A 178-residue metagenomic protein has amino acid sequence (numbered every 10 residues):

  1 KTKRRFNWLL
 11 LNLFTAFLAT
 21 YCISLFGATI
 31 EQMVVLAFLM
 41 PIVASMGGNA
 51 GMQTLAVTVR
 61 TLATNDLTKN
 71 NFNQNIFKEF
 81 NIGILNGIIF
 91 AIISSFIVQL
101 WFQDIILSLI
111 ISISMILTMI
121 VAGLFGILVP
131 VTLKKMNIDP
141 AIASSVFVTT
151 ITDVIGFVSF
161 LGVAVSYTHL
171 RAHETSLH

Functional and structural regions predicted by a protein language model:
K1-F38: Cytosolic regulatory modules rich in charged/polar residues
K3-W8, N73-N86, V148: Alpha-helical transmembrane segments of multi-pass membrane proteins
Y21-L25, S95-F96, L124, L128-T132 (+2 more regions): Alpha-helical transmembrane segments of multipass membrane proteins
F26, L100-W101, G162, Y167: Helix-loop junctions at the membrane-solvent interface of multi-pass transporters, primarily the C-terminal
F26-M40, F102-I113: Membrane-water interface of transmembrane alpha-helices in multipass transporters/channels
A28-V35, A50-N75, G126-V148: Juxtamembrane helix-loop transition segments at the membrane interface in multi-pass membrane proteins
T168-T175: Conserved small/polar residues in nucleotide/adenosyl-binding loops
